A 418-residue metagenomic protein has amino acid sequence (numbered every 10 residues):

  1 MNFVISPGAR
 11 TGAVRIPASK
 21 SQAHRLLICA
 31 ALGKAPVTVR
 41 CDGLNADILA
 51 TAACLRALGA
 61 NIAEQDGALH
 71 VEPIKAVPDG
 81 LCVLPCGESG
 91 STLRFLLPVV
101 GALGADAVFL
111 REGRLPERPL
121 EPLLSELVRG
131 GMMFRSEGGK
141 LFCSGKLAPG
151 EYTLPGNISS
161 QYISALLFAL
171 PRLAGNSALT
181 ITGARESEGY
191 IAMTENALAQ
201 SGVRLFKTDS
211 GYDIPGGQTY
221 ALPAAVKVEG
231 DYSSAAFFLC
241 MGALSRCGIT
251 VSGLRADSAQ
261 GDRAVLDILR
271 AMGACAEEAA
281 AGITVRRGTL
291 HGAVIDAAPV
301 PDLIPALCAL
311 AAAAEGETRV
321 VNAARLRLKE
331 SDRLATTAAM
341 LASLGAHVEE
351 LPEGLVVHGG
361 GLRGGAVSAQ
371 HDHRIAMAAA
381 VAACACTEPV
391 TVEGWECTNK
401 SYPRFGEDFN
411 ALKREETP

Functional and structural regions predicted by a protein language model:
M1-P418: Short, structured segments at the rim of ligand-binding sites
